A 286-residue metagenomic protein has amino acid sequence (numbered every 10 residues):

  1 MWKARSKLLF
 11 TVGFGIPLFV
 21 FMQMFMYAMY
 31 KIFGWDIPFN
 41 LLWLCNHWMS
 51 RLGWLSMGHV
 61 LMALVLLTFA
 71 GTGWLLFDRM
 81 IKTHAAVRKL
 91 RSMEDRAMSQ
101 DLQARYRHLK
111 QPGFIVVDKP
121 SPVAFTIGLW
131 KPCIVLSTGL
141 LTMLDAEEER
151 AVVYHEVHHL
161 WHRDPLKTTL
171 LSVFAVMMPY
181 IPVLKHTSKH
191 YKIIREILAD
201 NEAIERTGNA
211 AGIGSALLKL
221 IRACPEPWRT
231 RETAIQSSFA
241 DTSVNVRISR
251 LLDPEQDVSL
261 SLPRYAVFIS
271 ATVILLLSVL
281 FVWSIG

Functional and structural regions predicted by a protein language model:
M1-L109, G113-F114, V258-S261, L276-G286: Hydrophobic or amphipathic, alpha-helical segments that drive membrane association/targeting
R91-E94, H186-V246, D257: Short helix/loop segments within enzyme catalytic domains that coordinate or immediately flank catalytic cofactors
I115-K119: Short gly/ser/thr-rich secondary-structure transition/capping motifs
P120-A146: Active-site scaffold of zinc-dependent metalloenzymes
L136, E147-T168, S172, A199-D200: Active-site recognition of the HExxH zinc-binding catalytic motif
T142, A151-Y154, H158, N201-E205 (+2 more regions): Short amphipathic alpha-helical coupling elements at transmembrane boundaries
R163-S188, K192: Post-HEXXH active-site segment of zinc metalloproteases
S238-G286: Pan-zinc metallopeptidase signature
